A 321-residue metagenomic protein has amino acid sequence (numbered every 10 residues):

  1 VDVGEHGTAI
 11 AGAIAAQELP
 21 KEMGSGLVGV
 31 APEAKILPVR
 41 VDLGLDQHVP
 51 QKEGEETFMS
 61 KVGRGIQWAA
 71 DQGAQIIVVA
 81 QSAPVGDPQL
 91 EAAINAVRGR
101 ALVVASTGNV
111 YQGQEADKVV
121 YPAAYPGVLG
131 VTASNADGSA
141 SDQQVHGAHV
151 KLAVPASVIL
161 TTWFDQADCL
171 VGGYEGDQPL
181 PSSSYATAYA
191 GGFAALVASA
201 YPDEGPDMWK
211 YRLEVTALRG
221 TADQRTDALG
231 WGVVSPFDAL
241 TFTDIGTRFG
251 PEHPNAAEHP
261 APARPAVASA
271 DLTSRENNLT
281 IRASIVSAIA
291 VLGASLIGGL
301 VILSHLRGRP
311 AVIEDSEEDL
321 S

Functional and structural regions predicted by a protein language model:
V1-E55, H146-H149, S199-R212: Subtilisin-like serine protease catalytic core
G7, A11-A15, M59, G63-I66 (+6 more regions): Extracytoplasmic/secreted envelope proteins and their assembly/folding machinery, especially bacterial periplasmic
A15-L19, V41, Q67-Q75, S82 (+7 more regions): Sec-exported extracytoplasmic/periplasmic mature domains
L19-P20, D42-D46, S82-G86, G108-G113 (+4 more regions): Solvent-exposed loop/turn segments at secondary-structure junctions within structured extracellular/periplasmic domains
L37, V78, L102-A105, L129-V131 (+2 more regions): Structural detector of well-ordered beta-strand residues that form the stable sheet scaffold of enzyme domains
L43-Y121, L180-P181, Y185: Substrate-binding/access-modulating region of protease and related hydrolase catalytic domains
A123-S199: Extracellular S/T/G-rich loop segment that most often corresponds to the catalytic His/Ser-adjacent loop
Y201-L303, I313-S321: C-terminal subdomain of the subtilisin-like protease fold in secreted/lumenal serine endopeptidases
